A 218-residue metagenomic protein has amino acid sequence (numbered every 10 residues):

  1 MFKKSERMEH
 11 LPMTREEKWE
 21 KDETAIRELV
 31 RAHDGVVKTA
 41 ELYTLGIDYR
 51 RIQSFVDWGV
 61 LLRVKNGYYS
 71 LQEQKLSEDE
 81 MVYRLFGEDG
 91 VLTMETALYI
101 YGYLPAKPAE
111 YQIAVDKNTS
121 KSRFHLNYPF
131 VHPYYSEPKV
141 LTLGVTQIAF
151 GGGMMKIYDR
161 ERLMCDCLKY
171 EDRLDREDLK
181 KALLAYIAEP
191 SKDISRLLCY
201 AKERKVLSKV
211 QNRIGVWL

Functional and structural regions predicted by a protein language model:
F2-T24, L85: Short alpha-helical segments that sit at the start of domains
K21-A25, L29, V36-E41, L45 (+4 more regions): Nucleic-acid-binding surface
G59: Glycine-centered, phosphate/nucleic-acid-interacting loop/turn motifs that mediate DNA/RNA or nucleotide
